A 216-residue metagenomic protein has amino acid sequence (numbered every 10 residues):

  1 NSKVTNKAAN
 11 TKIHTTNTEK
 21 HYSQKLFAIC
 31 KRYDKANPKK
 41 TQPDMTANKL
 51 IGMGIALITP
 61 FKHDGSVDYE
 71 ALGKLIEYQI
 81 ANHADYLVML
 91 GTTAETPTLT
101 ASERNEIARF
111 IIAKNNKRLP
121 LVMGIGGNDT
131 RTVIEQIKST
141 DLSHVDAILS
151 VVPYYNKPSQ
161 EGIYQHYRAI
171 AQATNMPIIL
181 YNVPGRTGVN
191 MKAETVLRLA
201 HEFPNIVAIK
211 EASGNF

Functional and structural regions predicted by a protein language model:
S2-T11: Extreme N-terminal basic, low-complexity initiation segments that serve as generic localization/processing leaders
T11-I13, K20: Short linear/disordered segments characteristic of secreted peptide precursors and small low-complexity proteins
A47-I55, F61-N190: Active-site beta->alpha loop and helix N-cap motifs at the rims of alpha/beta catalytic domains
A173, P184-F216: Catalytic alpha/beta core domains of metabolic enzymes, predominantly
